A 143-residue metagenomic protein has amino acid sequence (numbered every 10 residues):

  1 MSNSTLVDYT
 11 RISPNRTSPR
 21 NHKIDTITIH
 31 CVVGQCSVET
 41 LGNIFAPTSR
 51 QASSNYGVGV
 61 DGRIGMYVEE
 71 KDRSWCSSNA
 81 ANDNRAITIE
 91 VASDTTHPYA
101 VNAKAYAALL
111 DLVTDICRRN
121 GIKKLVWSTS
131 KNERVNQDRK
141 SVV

Functional and structural regions predicted by a protein language model:
M1-D83: N-terminal catalytic cores of peptidoglycan-degrading enzymes
S2-R11, R16-N21, T95-V143: Basic/polar, cationic surfaces and motifs that engage anionic cell-wall and phosphate/carboxylate ligands
V33, N82-H97, T114, R118: Cell-envelope and extracellular/periplasmic
E39, E69-E70, E90, E133 (+1 more regions): Glutamate identity and glutamate-enriched acidic tracts
V58-R63, A86-T88, R118-K123: Short C-terminal domain-edge/linker segments immediately following a structured domain
